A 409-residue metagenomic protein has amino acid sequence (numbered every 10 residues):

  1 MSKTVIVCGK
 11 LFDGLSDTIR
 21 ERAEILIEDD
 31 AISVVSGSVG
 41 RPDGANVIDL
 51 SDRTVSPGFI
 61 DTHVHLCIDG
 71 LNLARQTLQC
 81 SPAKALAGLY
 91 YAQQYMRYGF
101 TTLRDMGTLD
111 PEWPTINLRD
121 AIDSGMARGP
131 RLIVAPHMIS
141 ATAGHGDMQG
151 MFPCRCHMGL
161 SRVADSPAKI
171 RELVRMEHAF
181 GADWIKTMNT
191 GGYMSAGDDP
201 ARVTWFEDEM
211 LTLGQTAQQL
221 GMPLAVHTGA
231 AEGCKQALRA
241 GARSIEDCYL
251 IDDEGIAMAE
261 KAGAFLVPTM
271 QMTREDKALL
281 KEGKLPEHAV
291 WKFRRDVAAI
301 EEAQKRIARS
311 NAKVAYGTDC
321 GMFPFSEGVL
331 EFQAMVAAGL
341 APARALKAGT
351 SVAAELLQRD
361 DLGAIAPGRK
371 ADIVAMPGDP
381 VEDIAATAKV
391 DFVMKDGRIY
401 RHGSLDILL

Functional and structural regions predicted by a protein language model:
S2-V5, L11, L15-S56: Histidine-rich, glycine-flanked metal-binding segment
G9, G349-S351, E355, P367-L409: C-terminal cap of metal-dependent C-N hydrolases
R53-M126, T142, D208, A240: Metal-associated gating/positioning segment near the N- to mid-region
C67-K84, Q94-M96, T142-G159, G191-F206 (+2 more regions): Active-site gating loops and adjacent loop-to-helix segments of metal-dependent hydrolytic enzymes
G70-L73, T115, S195-A196, C234-A240 (+5 more regions): Histidine/acidic-residue-rich catalytic or RNA/ligand-binding cores of hydrolases and nuclease-related proteins
L89-P114, L118, R128-M138, A182-S195 (+3 more regions): Divalent metal-dependent hydrolysis catalytic cores, especially in the metallo-beta-lactamase
D120-M138, A201-V226, V267-M270: Alpha-helix-loop-beta-strand connector modules within alpha/beta enzyme cores
Q219, L285-H288, D296-D379: His/Asp/Glu-enriched, well-ordered alpha-helical/loop segment that forms or immediately abuts the divalent-metal
